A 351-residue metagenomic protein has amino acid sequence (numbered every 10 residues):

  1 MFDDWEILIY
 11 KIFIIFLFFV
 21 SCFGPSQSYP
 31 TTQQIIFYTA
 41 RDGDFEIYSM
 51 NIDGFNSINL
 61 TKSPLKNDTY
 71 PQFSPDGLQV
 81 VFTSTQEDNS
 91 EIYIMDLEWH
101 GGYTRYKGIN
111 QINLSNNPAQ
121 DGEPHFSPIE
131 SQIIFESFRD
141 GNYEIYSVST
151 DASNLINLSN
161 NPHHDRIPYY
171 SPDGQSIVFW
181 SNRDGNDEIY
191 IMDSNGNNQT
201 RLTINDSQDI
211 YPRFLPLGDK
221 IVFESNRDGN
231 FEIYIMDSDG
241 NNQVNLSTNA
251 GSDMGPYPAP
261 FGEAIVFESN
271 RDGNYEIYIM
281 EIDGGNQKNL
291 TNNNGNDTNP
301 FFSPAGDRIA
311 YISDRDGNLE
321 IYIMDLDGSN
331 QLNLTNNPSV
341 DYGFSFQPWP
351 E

Functional and structural regions predicted by a protein language model:
L8-F16: Sec-dependent signal peptide recognition, specifically the positively charged N-region followed immediately by
P25-K62, F73, F82, I112 (+2 more regions): An edge-strand/N-cap motif at the start of beta-rich repeat modules
P30-T31, P75-D76, P128-I129, P172-D173 (+4 more regions): Residue-level detector of Asp-centered blade-edge/turn motifs that repeat once per structural unit in beta-propeller
I35-Y38, Q79-T83, Q132-E136, S147 (+4 more regions): Residue position within the beta-strands of beta-propeller blades
R41-D44, Q86-N89, W99, R139-N142 (+4 more regions): Short glycine/acidic-enriched loop and turn motifs that connect beta-strands
E46-Y48, E91-Y93, E144-S147, E188-Y190 (+3 more regions): A short loop-to-beta-strand structural motif that recurs across blades of beta-propeller domains
I52-N67, D96-Q120, T150-H164, S194-Q208 (+3 more regions): Multi-bladed beta-propeller domains
Q72, H125, Y169, R213-L215 (+3 more regions): Conserved beta-strand position repeated across blades of beta-propeller domains
